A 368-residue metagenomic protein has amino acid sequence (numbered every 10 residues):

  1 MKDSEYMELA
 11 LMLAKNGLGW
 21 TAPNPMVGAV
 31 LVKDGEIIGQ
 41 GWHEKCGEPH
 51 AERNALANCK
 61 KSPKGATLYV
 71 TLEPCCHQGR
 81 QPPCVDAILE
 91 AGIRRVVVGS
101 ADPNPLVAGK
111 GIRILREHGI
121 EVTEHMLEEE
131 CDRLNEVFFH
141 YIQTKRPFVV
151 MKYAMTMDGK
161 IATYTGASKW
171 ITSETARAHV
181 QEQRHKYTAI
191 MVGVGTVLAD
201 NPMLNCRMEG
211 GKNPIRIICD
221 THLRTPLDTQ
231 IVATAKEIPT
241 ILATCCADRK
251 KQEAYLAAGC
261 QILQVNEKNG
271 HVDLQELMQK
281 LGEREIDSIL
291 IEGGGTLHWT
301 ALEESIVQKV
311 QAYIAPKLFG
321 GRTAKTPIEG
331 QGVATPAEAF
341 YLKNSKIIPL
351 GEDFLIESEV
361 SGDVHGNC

Functional and structural regions predicted by a protein language model:
K2-A22, Y141: Short, basic/aromatic recognition patches
A10, G28, C75, L115 (+7 more regions): Residue-level signal for inorganic ion chemistry
V27-G35, Y153-A154, I356: Short beta-strand scaffold segments in enzyme catalytic cores
L31-E130, I215, I241, C246 (+1 more regions): Zn2+-dependent cytidine deaminase-like catalytic core
P103-L106, E129, L198, R224-P226 (+3 more regions): Short gly/pro/ser/thr-enriched loop/turn and capping motifs at secondary-structure boundaries
H140, V150-M157, I161-D287, T296-W299 (+1 more regions): Active-site ligand-binding patch in enzyme domains
A247, G330-C368: Conserved histidine-centered catalytic loops in small-molecule metabolism enzymes
E303-L342: Flexible, gly/pro- and Lys/Arg-enriched active-site loops
